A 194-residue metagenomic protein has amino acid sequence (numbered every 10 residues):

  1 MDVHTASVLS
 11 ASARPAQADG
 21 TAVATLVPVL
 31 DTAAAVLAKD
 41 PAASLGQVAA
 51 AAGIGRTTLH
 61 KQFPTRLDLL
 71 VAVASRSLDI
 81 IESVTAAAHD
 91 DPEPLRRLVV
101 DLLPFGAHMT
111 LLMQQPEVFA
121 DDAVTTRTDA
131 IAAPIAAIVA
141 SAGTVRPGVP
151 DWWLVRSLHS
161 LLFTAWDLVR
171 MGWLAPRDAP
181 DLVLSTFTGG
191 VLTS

Functional and structural regions predicted by a protein language model:
M1-A51, L67-D68: Basic, helix-initiating cap at the start of DNA-binding domains
V23-D31, A38, A42, K61-S83 (+3 more regions): An amphipathic alpha-helix adjacent to DNA-recognition modules
P28, Q47, D68, E93-D101 (+4 more regions): Amphipathic alpha-helical interaction segments
T32-K39, I80-D91, S157-L168: Solvent-exposed, amphipathic alpha-helical segments
G53-F63: Short hydrophobic/aromatic patch on the recognition helix
A72, D79-H108, D121-V124, T128-A130: Hydrophobic alpha-helical connector segments
V73, S77, I81, G106 (+2 more regions): Hydrophobic recognition helices of helix-based DNA-binding modules
M113-E117, D121, T125, D129 (+2 more regions): Hydrophobic/aromatic-rich alpha-helical bundle segments in the mid-to-C-terminal region
